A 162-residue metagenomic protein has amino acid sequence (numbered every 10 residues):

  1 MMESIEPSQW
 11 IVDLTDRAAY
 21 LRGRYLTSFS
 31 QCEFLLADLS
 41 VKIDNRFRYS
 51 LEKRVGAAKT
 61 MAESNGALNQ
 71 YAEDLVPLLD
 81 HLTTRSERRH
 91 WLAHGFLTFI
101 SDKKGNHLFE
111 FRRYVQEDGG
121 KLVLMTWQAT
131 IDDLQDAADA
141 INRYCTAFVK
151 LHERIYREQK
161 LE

Functional and structural regions predicted by a protein language model:
M1-M61, P77-E87, W91-K103, D133-L161: Amphipathic alpha-helical interface elements
V55-D80, Y114-D133: Short, glycine/alanine-rich amphipathic alpha-helical segment that often forms an alpha-turn-alpha hairpin
T98, L108, L122-V123: Polar low-complexity intrinsically disordered regions enriched in Ser/Thr and small residues
K103-N106, G120: Short, composition-biased linear "edge" segments at structural boundaries
N106-V115: An amphipathic alpha-helical core segment
